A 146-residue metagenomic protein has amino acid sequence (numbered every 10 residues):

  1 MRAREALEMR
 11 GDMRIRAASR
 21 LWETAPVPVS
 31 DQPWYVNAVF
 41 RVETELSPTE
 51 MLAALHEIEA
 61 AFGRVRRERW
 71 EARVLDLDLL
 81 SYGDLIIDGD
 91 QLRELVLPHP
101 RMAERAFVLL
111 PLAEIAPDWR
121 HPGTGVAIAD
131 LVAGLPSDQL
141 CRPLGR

Functional and structural regions predicted by a protein language model:
M1-M13, S19-E23: N-terminal beta1-alpha1 ligand-phosphate binding loop
M1-R4, R41-E43, R69-R73: A broad, low-specificity signal for short, low-complexity segments enriched in glycine/proline and polar/charged
D12, V27-W34, L46-R146: Flexible, gly/pro- and Lys/Arg-enriched active-site loops
A17-E43: Short, charge-patterned binding micro-sites
